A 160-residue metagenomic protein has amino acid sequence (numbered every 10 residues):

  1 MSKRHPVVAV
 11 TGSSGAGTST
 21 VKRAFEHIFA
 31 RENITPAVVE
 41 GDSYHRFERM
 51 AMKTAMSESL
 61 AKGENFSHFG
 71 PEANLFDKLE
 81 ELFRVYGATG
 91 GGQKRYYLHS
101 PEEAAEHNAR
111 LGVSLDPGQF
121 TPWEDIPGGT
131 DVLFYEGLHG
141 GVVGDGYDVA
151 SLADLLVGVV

Functional and structural regions predicted by a protein language model:
M1-H5: Phosphate-binding P-loop
V8-V10: Hydrophobic anchor at the beta1->P-loop junction of P-loop NTPases
S13: P-loop (Walker A) phosphate-binding loop of NTP-binding proteins
T18: Conserved lysine of the Walker
V21-K22, E26: Post-Walker A alpha-helix
R31-E40, Y44-A109: Conserved nucleotide-sensing/catalytic segment adjacent to the nucleotide-binding pocket in NTP-handling enzymes
E102-E124: A short, well-structured juxtamembrane/interface segment
D116-V160: ATP-dependent NMP and nucleoside kinases share a basic, alpha-helical "lid"
